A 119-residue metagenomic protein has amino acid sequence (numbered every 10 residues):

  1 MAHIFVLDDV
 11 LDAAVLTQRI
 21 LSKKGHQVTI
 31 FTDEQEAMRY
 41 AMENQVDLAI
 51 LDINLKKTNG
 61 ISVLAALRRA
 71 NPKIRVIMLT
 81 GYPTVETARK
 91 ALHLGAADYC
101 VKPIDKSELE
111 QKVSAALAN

Functional and structural regions predicted by a protein language model:
V15-K23: Charged docking surfaces used in two-component/phosphorelay signaling
G25-D33, Y40: Short hydrophobic/Thr-rich beta-strand motif most characteristic of the beta2 strand and flanking loop of CheY-like
D33, N59-S62: Acidic catalytic/metal-coordinating carboxylates
R39, I61-K73: Short amphipathic alpha-helix used as the core "switch/output" element in two-component signaling
N44-I50, L55: Active-site beta3 strand of CheY-like receiver
E86, I104-V113: C-terminal output helix
